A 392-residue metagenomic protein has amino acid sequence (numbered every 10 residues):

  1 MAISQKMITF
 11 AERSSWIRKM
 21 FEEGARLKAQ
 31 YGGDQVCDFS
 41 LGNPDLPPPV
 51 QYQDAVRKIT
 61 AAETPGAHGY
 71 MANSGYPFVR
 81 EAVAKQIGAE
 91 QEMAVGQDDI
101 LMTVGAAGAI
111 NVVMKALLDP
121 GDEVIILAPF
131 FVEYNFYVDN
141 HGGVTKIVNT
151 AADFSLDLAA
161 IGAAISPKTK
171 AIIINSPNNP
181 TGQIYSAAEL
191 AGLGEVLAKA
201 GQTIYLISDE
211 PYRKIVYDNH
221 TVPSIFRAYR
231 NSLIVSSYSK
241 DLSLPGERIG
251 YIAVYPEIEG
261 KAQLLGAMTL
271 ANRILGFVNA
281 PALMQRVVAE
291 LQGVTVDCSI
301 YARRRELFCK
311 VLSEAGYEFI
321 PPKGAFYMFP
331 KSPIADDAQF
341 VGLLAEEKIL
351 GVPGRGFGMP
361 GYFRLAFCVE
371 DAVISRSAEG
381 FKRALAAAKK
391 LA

Functional and structural regions predicted by a protein language model:
I3-G105, V112, M284, L291-C298 (+1 more regions): N-terminal small-domain helix-loop-helix segment of the aminotransferase-like
K19, F78, A82, P167 (+2 more regions): A non-catalytic, amphipathic alpha-helix used as a structural packing/dimerization or gating element in enzyme scaffolds
G66-A200, K214-A228, L233, I374 (+2 more regions): Conserved core of the PLP fold type I
K85, G293, G342, E346-V352 (+1 more regions): PLP-dependent enzyme catalytic core of the Aspartate aminotransferase-like
R230-A302, E306: Conserved core segment of the aminotransferase class I/II
L275-A280, F308, M328-E347, R364-D371: Accessory recognition modules or surfaces
A282-A289, Y301-S313, F319-K331, F357 (+1 more regions): Conserved glycine-rich beta-strand-loop-beta hairpin in the small C-terminal domain of fold type I
